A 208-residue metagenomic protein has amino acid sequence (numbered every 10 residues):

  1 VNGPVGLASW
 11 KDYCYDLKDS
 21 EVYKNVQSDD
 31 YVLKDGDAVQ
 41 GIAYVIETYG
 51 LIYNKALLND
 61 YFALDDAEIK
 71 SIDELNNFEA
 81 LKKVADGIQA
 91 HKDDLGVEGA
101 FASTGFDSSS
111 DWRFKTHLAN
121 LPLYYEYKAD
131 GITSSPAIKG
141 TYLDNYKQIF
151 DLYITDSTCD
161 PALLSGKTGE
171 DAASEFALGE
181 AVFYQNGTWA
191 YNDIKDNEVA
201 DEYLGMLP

Functional and structural regions predicted by a protein language model:
V1, R113-H117, Y125, Q148-P208: Extracytoplasmic/periplasmic substrate-binding proteins
N2-Y53, N59, R113: Hinge/lid segment of periplasmic solute-binding proteins
G3-G6, W10-Y13, N54, N77-V84 (+5 more regions): Stable alpha-helical elements in mature extracytoplasmic
D16-D29, K70-N76, G105-S108, L123-Q148 (+1 more regions): Short, solvent-exposed loop/beta-turn-alpha elements that line the ligand-binding surface or hinge of extracytoplasmic
K34-Y44, Y49, E79-S135, A181: Extracytoplasmic/periplasmic solute-binding protein
G41-V45, Y49-G50, I72-N77, S109-S110 (+6 more regions): Extracytoplasmic/periplasmic, Sec-exported soluble proteins
A56-S71, T158: Aromatic-glycine-rich donor-binding/catalytic loop that engages nucleotide-sugar donors across glycosyltransferases
K83-D86, D130-G166: Glycine-centered hinge/linker elements that transmit conformational signals in sensory and ligand-binding systems
